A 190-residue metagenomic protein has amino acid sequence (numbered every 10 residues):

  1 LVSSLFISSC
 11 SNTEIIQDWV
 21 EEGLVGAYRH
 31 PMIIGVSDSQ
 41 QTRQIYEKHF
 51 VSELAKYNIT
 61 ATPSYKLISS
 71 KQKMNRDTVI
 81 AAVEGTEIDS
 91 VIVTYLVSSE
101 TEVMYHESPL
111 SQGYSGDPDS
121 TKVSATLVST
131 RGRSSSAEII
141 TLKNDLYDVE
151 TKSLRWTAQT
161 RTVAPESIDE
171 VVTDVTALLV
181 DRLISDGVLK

Functional and structural regions predicted by a protein language model:
L1-C10: Sec-dependent bacterial lipoprotein signal peptides
C10-R29, D38, V123-K190: C-terminal/domain-edge helix-coil "capping" segments
I16-E21, Q44-K56, S111-S115, S185-K190: Short low-complexity stretches enriched in small and charged residues
H30-Y105: N-terminal segment of the mature soluble domain
F50-A55, A81-V83, L110-S115, V163-E166 (+1 more regions): Short, low-complexity, polar/charged sequence segments that are solvent-exposed and flexible
K56-T60, T86-D89, G116-T121, I168-V172 (+1 more regions): Glycine-rich loops and low-complexity Gly/Arg-rich segments that provide flexible linkers or classic glycine-based
N75-L146: Surface-exposed short loop/turn segments
